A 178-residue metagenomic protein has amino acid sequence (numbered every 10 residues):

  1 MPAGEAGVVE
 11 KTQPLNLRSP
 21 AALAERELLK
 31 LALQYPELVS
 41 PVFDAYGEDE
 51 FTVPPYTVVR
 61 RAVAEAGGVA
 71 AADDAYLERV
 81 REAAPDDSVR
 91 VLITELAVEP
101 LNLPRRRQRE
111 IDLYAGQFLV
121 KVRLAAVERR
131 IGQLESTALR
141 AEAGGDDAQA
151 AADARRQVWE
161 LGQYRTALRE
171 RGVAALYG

Functional and structural regions predicted by a protein language model:
M1-A70, V91-P100, P104, I131 (+1 more regions): Non-catalytic protein-protein interaction segments used by genome-maintenance enzymes to assemble and couple activities
A64-G178: Bacterial replisome coupling helices
